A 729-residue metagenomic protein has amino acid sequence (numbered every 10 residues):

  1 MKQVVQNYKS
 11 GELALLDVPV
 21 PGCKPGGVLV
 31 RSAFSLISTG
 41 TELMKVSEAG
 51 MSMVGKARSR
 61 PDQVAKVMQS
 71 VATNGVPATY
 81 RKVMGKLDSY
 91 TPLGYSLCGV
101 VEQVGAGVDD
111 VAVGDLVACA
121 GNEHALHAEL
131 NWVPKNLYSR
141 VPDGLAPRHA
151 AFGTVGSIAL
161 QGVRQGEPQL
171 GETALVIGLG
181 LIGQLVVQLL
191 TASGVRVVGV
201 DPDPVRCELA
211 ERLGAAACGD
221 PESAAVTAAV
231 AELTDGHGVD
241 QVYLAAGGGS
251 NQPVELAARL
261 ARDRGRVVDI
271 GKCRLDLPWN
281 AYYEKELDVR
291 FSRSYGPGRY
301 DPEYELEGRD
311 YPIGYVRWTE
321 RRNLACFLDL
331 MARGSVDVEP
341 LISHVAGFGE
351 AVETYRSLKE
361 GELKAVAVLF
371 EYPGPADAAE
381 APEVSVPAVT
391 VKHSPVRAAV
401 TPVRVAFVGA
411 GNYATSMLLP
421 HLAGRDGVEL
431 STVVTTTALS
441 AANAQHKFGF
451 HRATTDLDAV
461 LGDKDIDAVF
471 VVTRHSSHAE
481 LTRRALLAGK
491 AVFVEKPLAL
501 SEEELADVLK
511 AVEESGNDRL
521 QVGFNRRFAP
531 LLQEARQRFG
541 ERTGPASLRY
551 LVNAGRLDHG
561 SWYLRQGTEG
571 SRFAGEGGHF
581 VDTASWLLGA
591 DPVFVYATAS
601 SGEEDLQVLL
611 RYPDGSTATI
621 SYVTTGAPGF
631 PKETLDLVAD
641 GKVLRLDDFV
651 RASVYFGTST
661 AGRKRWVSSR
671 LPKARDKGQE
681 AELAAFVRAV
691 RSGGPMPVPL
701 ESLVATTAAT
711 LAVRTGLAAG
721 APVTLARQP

Functional and structural regions predicted by a protein language model:
P21-L36, K45, A49-N122, R691: Glycine-rich beta-strand-centered segment in the early N-terminal region that forms part of a ligand/cofactor-binding
E123, A146-S223, A228: Mid-domain Rossmann-like dinucleotide-binding core that forms the NAD(H)/NADP(H) cofactor-binding site
G166-P168, E208-L209, L213-S292, K464-A468 (+1 more regions): Glycine-rich cofactor phosphate-binding loops and adjacent beta1-alpha1 units of small-molecule cofactor enzyme domains
R262-D263, A468, A479-F524: Beta-strand-loop-alpha-helix segment that lines the small-molecule cofactor/substrate pocket of alpha/beta enzymes
I270-D288, S292, G298, L498-R519: Rossmann-fold NAD(P)-binding glycine/threonine-rich loop
L287, P297-Y315, M331, N517-R519 (+2 more regions): Predominantly a Rossmann-like dinucleotide-binding segment in NAD(P)-dependent oxidoreductases
R356, G361-G374, A379-V386, G575 (+3 more regions): Contiguous beta-strand/loop segments that form the cofactor/metal-binding neighborhood of enzyme cores
A381-F448: N-terminal Rossmann-like dinucleotide-binding module
